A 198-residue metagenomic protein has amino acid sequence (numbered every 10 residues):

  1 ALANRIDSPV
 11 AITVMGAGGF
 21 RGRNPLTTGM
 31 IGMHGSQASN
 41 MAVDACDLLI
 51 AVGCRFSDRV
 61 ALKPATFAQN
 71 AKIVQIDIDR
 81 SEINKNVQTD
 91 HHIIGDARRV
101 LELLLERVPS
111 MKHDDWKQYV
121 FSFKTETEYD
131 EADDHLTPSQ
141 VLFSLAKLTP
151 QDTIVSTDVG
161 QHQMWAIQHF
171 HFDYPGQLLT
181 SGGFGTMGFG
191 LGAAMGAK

Functional and structural regions predicted by a protein language model:
A1-D7, P64-Q69, H91-H92, H169-Y174: Short, solvent-exposed amphipathic alpha-helical segments in soluble enzyme and RNA/protein-processing domains
A1-T13, D47-L48, Q151-I154: Catalytic alpha/large subunits of respiratory electron-transfer oxidoreductases, centered on bis-MGD molybdoenzymes
L2, I6, A38, V100 (+2 more regions): Conserved catalytic alpha/beta core of Sir2/sirtuin-type deacylases, generalized to analogous enzyme cores that bind
N4, V43-D44, A146: Alpha-helix boundary recognition
A11-T13, A51-V52, Q75, G95 (+2 more regions): General beta-strand structural signal in soluble alpha/beta enzymes
G16-Y119: Glycine-rich, acidic loop regions that bind phosphate or pyrophosphate groups
V120-K198: Active-site diphosphate/adenylate-binding microenvironment
